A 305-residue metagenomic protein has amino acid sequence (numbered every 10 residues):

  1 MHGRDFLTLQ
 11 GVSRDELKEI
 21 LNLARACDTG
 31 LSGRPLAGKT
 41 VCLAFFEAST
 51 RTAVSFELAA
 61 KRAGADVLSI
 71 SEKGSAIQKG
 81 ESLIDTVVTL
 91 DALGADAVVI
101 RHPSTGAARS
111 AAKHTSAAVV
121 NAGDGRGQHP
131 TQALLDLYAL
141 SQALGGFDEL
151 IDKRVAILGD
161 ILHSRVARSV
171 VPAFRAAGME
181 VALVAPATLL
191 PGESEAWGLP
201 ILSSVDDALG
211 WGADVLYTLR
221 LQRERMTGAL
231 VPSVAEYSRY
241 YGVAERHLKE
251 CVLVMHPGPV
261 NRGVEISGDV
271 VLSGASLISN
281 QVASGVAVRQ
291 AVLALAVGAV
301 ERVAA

Functional and structural regions predicted by a protein language model:
M1-L58: Positively charged, low-complexity intrinsically disordered leader regions
L36-S141, R262: Phosphate/diphosphate ligand-binding glycine-rich loop within oxidoreductases
L36-V41, I151-V155, C251: Phosphate-coordination loops involved in phosphoryl transfer and adenosine-cofactor binding
F46-L58, Q142-L219: Glycine-rich phosphate/diphosphate-binding loop of Rossmann-like nucleotide-binding domains
A117, M179-E180, L248-L253: A short helix->loop->beta-strand "cap" motif at the edges of active sites that frequently abuts
S194-D269, S276: Rossmann-like adenosine-cofactor binding region
C251-A305: Adenosine-phosphate binding glycine-rich loop
